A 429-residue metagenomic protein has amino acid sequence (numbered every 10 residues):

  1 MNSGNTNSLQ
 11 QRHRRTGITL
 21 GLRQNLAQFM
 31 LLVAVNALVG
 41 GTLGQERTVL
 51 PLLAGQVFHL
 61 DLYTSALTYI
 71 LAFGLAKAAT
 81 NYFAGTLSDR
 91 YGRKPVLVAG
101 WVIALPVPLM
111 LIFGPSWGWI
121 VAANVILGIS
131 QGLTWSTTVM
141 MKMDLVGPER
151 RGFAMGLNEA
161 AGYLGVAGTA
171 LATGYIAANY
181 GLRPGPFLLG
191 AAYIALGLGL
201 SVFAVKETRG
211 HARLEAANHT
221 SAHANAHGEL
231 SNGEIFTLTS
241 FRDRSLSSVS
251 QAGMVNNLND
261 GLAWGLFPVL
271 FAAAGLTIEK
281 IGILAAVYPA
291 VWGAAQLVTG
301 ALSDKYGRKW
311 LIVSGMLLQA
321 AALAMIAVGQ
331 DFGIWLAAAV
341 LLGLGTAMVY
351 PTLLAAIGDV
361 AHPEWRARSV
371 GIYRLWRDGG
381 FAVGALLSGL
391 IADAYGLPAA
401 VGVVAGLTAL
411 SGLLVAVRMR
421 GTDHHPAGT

Functional and structural regions predicted by a protein language model:
N5-L26, R209-V249, T429: Juxtamembrane intracellular "pre-TM" segments in multi-pass secondary transporters
R23-G74, S247-S248, A252, N256-A274: Helix-loop boundary and gating motifs at the non-cytosolic
F73-Y82, A167, P289-L297, F381-A382: Residue-level signature of mid-helix packing/kink "hotspots" within the transmembrane helices of 12-pass Major
T80-G92, Q296-G307, A392: Helix-to-loop junctions at the C-terminal end of transmembrane segments in multipass secondary transporters
G92, F113-G118, G307, V328-Q330: Helix-breaking motifs and short loop linkers at transmembrane-helix boundaries and internal kinks in secondary membrane
P95-L109, W310-M325: Structural signature of the two symmetry-related core transmembrane helices
A123-Y163, A355-A356: Cytoplasmic helix-loop-helix junction between adjacent transmembrane helices in 12-TM secondary transporters
G185-V202, V401-A416: Symmetry-related core transmembrane helices of the 12-TM Major Facilitator Superfamily/SLC fold
